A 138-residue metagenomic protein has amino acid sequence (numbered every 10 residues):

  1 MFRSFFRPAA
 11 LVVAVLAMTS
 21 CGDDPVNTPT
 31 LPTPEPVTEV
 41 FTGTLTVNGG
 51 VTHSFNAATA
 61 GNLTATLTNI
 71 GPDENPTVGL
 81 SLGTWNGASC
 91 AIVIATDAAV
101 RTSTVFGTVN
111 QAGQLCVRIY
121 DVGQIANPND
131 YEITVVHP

Functional and structural regions predicted by a protein language model:
M1-A10: Bacterial N-terminal signal peptides that target proteins for export
L16-S20: C-terminal motif of bacterial Sec signal peptides marking the signal peptidase cleavage site
G22-D24, T44-I92, A98-A99, T108-L115 (+1 more regions): Acidic, Ser/Thr/Pro-rich low-complexity intrinsically disordered segments
P25-V37: Short, low-complexity, disordered segments immediately C-terminal to signal peptides in bacterial exported proteins
T38-T44: Short amphipathic
T102-S103: Mature soluble binding/inhibitory domains
C116-H137: Short, exposed beta-strand-loop hairpins at the edges of beta-sheets in extracellular/periplasmic proteins
